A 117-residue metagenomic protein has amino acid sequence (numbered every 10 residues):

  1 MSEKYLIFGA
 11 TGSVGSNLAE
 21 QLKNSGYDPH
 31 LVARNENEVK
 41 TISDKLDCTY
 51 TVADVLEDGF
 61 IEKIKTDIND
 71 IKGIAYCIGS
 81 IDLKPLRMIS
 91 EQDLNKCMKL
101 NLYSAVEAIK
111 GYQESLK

Functional and structural regions predicted by a protein language model:
F8-E20: N-terminal Rossmann NAD(P)H-binding glycine-rich loop of SDR-like oxidoreductase domains
S25-V39: Conserved glycine-rich Rossmann-like NAD(P)H-binding loop of the short-chain dehydrogenase/reductase
S43-G59: Rossmann-fold cofactor-recognition segment
L56-D70: Conserved Rossmann-fold cofactor-binding substructure of NAD(P)-dependent oxidoreductases
C77-L83: Conserved NAD(P)H cofactor-binding loop of Rossmann-fold oxidoreductase domains
P85-L86, D93-M98: Substrate-binding pocket helix/loop in short-chain dehydrogenase/reductase
I109-K110: A short, exposed helix-loop element centered on a Lys and neighboring polar residues
